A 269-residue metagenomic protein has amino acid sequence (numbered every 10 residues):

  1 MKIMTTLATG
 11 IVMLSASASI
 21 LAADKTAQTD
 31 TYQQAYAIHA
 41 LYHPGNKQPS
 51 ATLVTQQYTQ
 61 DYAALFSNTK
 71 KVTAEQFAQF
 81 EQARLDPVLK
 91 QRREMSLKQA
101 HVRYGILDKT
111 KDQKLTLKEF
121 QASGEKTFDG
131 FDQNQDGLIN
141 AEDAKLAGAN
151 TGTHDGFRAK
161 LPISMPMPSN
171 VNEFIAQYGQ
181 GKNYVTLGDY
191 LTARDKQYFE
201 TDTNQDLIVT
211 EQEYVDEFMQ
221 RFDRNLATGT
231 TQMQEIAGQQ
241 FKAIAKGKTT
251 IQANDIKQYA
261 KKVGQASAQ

Functional and structural regions predicted by a protein language model:
M1-A8: Bacterial N-terminal signal peptides that target proteins for export
I20-Y32, A268: Cleaved targeting-peptide boundary
A27, A37-H43, S50-L53, L65 (+10 more regions): Periodic aromatic/glycine/histidine/acidic cluster detector with a strong bias toward beta-strand repeat architectures
Q33-N46, Q57-K71, L97-K111, E125-Q133 (+3 more regions): Primarily EF-hand calcium-binding motifs
A40-V54, S67-F80, K109-F120, Q135-K145 (+3 more regions): Acidic Ca2+-chelating loop motifs
Q82-Q99, L146-S169, M219-E235, Q265-Q269: Intrinsically disordered, low-complexity Ser/Thr-rich linker and spacer segments in cell-wall-related proteins
G105, K118-G130, A141-F222: Extended amphipathic alpha-helical interaction segments
